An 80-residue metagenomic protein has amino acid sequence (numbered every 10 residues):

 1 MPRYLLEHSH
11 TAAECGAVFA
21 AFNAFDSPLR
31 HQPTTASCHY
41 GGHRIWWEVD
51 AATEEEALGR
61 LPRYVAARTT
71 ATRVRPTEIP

Functional and structural regions predicted by a protein language model:
M1-P80: Conserved, structured core segments of small domains
